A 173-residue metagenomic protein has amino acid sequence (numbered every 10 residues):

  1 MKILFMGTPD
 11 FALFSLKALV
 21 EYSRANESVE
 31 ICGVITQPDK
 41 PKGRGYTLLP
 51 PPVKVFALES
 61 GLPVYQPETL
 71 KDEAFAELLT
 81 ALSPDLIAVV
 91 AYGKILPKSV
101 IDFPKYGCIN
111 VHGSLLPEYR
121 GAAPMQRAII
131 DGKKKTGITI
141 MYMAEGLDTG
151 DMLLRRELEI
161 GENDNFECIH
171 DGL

Functional and structural regions predicted by a protein language model:
M1-R44: N-terminal Rossmann-like dinucleotide-binding module
K2-L4, I31-I35, S60-L82, I87-V89 (+2 more regions): Internal alpha/beta domain cores that form substrate/cofactor-binding pockets in large enzymes and binding proteins
E21, L58, T80-A81, D102 (+2 more regions): Solvent-exposed polar/charged
D39, D72, A144: Positions that flank functional sites
K40-S60: N-terminal beta-loop-helix "entrance" segment that forms/cooperates in small-molecule cofactor or anionic ligand
L86-L173: Donor/substrate-binding cores of folate-linked one-carbon enzymes
